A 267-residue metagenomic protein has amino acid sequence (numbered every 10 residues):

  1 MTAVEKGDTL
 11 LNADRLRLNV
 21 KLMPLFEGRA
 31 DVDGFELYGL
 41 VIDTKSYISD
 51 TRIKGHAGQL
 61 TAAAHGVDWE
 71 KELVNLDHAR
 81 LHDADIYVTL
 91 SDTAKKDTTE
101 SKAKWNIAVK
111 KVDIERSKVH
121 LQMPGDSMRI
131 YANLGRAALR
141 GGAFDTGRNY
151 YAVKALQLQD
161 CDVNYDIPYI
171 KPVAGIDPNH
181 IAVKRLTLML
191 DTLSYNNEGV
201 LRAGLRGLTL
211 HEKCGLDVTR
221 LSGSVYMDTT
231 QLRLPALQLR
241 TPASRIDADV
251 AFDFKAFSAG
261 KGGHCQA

Functional and structural regions predicted by a protein language model:
M1-L90, K102-P124, N133, A138-D166 (+4 more regions): Flexible beta-edge/linker motif
A3, A94-K95, S127-M128, K171-P172 (+2 more regions): Short, surface-exposed beta-strand-loop junctions and turns on beta-sheet-rich folds
L37-I42, K96-D97, D113-S117, D166-I170 (+3 more regions): Flexible, solvent-exposed coil segments and beta strand-coil junctions, predominantly the extracellular/periplasmic
T51-R52, T93-T98, K171-D177, R220-L221: Flexible, surface-exposed loop regions and adjacent strand-edge segments of Gram-negative outer-membrane beta-barrel
Q59, R185, V218-S222, R245-D249: Transmembrane beta-barrel architecture of outer membranes
G204-L208, Q231-Q238: Transmembrane beta-strand segments that form the barrel wall of outer-membrane beta-barrel proteins
E212-D217, R240-I246: Solvent-exposed loop/turn segments connecting transmembrane beta-strands in outer-membrane beta-barrel proteins
